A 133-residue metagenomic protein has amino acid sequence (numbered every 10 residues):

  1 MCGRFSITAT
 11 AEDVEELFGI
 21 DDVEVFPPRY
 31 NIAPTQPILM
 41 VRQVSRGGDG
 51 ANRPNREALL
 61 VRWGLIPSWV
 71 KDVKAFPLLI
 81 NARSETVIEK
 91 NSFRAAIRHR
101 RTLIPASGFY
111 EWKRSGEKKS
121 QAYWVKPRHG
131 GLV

Functional and structural regions predicted by a protein language model:
M1-V133: Short linear sequence motif anchored by a di-proline
